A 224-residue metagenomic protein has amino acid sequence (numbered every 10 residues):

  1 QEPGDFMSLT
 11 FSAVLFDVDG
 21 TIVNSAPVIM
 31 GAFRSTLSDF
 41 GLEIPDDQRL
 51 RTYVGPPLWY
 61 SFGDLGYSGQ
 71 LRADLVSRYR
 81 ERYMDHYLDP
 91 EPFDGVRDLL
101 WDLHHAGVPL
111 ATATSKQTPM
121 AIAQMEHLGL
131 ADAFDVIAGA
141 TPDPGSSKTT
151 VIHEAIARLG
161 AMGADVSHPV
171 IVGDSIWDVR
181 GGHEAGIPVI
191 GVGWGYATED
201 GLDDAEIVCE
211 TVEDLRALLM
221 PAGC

Functional and structural regions predicted by a protein language model:
P3-S12, W101-H104, T118, I122-C224: Asp-based, Mg2+/Mn2+-dependent phosphohydrolase catalytic module
L9-A106, P119: N-terminal helical cap/lid subdomain that shapes the substrate entry/recognition surface in HAD-like hydrolases
N24, D46, T112-T114, G191: Hydrophobic residues in well-ordered beta-strands that form the structural core
V28, D74, T114-K116, S147-T150: A generic alpha-helix signature
E43, P109, P188: Residue-level detector of anion-binding/catalytic polar loops
H86, L110, T141-P142: Short, surface-exposed loop/turn motifs that are enriched in glycine and acidic residues and include a nearby proline
D94, T114, E210: Short loop/edge segments at beta-strand edges and connector loops that shape dinucleotide/nucleotide cofactor-binding
